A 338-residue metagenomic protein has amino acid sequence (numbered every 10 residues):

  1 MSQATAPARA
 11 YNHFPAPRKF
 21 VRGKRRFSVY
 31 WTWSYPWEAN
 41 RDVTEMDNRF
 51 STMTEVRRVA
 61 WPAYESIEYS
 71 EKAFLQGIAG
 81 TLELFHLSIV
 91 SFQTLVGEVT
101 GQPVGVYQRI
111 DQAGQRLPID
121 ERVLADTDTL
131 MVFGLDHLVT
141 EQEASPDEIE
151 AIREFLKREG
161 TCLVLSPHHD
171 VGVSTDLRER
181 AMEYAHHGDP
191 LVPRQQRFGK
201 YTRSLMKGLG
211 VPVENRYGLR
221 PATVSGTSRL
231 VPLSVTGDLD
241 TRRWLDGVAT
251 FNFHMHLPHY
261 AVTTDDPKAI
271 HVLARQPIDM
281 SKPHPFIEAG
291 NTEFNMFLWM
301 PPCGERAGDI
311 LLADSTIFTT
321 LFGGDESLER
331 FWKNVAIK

Functional and structural regions predicted by a protein language model:
S2-K338: Short, surface-exposed patches at the edges or C-terminal ends of soluble domains, predominantly
